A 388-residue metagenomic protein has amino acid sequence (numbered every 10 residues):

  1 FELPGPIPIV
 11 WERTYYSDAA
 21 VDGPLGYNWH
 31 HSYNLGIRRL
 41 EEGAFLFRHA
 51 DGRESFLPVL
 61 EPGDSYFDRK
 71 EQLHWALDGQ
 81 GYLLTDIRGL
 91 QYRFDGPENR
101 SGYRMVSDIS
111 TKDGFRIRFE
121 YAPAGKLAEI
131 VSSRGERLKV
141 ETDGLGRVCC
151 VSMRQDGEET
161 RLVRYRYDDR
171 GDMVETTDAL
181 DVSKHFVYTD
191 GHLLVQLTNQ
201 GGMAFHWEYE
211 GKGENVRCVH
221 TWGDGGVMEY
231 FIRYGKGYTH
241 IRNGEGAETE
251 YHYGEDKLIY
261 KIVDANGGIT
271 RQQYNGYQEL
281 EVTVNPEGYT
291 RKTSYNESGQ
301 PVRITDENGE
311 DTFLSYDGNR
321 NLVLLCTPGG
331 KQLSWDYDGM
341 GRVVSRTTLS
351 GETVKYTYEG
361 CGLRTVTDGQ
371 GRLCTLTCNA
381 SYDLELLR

Functional and structural regions predicted by a protein language model:
F1-Y15: Intrinsically disordered, low-complexity segments enriched in small residues
W11, Y27-W29, R38-R388: Extended charged/polar low-complexity repeat regions
Y16-D18, G52: Short active-site-proximal "capping" loops at secondary-structure junctions
D18-I37: Acidic, aromatic-enriched beta-alpha/helix-loop junctions
